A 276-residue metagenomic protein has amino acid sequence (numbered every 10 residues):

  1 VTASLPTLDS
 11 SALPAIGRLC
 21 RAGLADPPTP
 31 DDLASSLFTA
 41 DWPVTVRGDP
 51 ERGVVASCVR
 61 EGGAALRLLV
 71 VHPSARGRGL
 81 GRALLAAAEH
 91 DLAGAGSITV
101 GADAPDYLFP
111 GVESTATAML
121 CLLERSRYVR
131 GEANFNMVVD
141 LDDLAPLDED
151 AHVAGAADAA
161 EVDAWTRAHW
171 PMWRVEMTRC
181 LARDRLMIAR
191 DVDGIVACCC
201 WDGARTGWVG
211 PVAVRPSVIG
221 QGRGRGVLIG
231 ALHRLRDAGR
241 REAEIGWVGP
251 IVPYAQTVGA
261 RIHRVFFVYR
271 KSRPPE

Functional and structural regions predicted by a protein language model:
V1, G77, R82-E149, A255 (+1 more regions): Acyl-donor-binding surface of acyltransferase catalytic domains
V1-S36, G131-N134, D143-R174: Short amphipathic alpha-helix that is part of the acyltransferase structural core
A15-R18, P27-G96: Ordered, small/hydrophobic-rich secondary-structure cores
P27-V46, V54-A64, W170-P216: A conserved beta-strand-loop-helix scaffold within acyl/acetyltransferase catalytic domains
E51-G53, R127, E132-A133, V196-A197 (+1 more regions): A structural microfeature
L66-R78, D103-D106, V212-G220, G249: A short, internal acetyl-CoA/4′-phosphopantetheine-binding micro-motif in the GNAT/acyltransferase core
G77-A93, V214, G220-D237, Q256: Conserved acetyl-CoA-binding loop-helix of GNAT-fold acetyltransferases
R234-E276: Short hairpin/turn module used for nucleic-acid contact or packing/dimerization
